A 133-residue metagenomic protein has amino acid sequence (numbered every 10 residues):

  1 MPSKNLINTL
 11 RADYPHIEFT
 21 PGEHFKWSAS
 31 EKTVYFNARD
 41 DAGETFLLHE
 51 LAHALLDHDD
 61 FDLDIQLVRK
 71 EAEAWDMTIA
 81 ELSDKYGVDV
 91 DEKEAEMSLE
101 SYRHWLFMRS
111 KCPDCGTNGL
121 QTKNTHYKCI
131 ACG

Functional and structural regions predicted by a protein language model:
M1-G43, A54-H58: Active-site scaffold of zinc-dependent metalloenzymes
N8, A38-G43, D84-G133: Long, well-structured alpha-helical subdomains associated with metal-dependent extracellular/ecto-lumenal hydrolases
E18, K26-S30, N37, D64-L67 (+1 more regions): Poly-acidic low-complexity segments
H49, H53: Histidine-centered divalent metal-coordination motifs
L55-D84: Post-HEXXH active-site segment of zinc metalloproteases
